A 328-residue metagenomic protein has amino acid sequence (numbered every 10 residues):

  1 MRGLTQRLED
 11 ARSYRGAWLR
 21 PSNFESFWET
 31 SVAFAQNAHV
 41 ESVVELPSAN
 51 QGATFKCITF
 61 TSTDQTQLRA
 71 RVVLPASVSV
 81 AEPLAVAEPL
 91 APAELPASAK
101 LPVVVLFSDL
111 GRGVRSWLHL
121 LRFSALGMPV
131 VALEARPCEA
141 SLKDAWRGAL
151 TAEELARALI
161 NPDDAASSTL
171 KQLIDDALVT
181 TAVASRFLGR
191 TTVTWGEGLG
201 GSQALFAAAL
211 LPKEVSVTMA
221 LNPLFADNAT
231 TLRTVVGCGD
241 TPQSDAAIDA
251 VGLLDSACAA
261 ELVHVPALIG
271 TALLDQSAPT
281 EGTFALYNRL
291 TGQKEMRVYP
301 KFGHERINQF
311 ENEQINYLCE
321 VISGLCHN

Functional and structural regions predicted by a protein language model:
M1-A53, S79-L84, P92-P96, H327-N328: N-terminal targeting or regulatory segments adjacent to alpha/beta-hydrolase or S9 domains
C57, D64-S79, A85-E94: A short loop-to-beta-strand scaffold at the N-terminal edge of the catalytic core in hydrolase folds
A85, S98-D109: Short beta-strand element of the alpha/beta-hydrolase
R115, L120-R122, P129-I174: Cap/lid segment of the alpha/beta-hydrolase catalytic domain
F187-G198: Alpha/beta-hydrolase fold nucleophile elbow
G201-D249, V298, R306-Q309: Hydrolase active-site cap/lid region
A229-R289: The feature captures the conserved acid-bearing segment of alpha/beta-hydrolase catalytic domains
F284-N328: C-terminal catalytic histidine-bearing segment of alpha/beta-hydrolase fold enzymes
